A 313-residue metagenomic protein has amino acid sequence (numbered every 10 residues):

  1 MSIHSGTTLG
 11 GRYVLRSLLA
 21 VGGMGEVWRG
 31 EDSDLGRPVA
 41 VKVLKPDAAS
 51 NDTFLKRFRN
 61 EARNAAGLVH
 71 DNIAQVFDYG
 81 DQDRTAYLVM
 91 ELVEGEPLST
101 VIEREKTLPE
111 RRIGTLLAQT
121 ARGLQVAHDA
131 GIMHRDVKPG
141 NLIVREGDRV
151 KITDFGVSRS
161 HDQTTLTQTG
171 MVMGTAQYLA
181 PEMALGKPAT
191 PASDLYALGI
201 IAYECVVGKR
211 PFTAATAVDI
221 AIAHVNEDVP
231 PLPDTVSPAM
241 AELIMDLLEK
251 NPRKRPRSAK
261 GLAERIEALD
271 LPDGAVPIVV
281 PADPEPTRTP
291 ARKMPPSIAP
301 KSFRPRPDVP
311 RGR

Functional and structural regions predicted by a protein language model:
M1-T289, K293: Eukaryotic protein kinase
T287-R313: C-terminal or otherwise distal, non-catalytic regulatory regions appended to signaling enzyme catalytic cores
